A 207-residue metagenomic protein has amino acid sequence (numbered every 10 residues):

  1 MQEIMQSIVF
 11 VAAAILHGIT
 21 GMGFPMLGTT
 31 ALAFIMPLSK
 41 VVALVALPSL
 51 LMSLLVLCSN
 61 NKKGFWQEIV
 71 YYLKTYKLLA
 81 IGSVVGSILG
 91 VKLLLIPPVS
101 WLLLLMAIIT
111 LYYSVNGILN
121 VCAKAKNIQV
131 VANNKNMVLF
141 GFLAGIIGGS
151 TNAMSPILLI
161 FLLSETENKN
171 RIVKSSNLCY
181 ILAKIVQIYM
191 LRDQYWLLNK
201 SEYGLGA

Functional and structural regions predicted by a protein language model:
M1-Q6, V130-N136: Membrane-interfacial loop-to-helix junctions in multi-pass transporters
E3-T75, F140-G141, G145, G149 (+1 more regions): Small-residue-rich hydrophobic segments that form or flank transmembrane alpha-helices in multi-pass membrane proteins
I4, A43, L78, S100-I108 (+2 more regions): Alpha-helical transmembrane segments of integral membrane proteins
V9-F10, A14, L78, G82 (+6 more regions): Small-residue packing motifs within transmembrane alpha-helices
T30, S87-L95, I160: Small-residue-mediated transmembrane helix hinge/kink sites in multi-pass secondary transporters
A33, L94-P97, W101: Juxtamembrane loop-transmembrane helix junctions in multi-pass integral membrane proteins, especially the extracellular
S53-W66, V91, L105-V131: Transmembrane helix exit motif
L79-I88, V99-V121, L205-A207: Selective transmembrane alpha-helices of multi-pass membrane proteins
